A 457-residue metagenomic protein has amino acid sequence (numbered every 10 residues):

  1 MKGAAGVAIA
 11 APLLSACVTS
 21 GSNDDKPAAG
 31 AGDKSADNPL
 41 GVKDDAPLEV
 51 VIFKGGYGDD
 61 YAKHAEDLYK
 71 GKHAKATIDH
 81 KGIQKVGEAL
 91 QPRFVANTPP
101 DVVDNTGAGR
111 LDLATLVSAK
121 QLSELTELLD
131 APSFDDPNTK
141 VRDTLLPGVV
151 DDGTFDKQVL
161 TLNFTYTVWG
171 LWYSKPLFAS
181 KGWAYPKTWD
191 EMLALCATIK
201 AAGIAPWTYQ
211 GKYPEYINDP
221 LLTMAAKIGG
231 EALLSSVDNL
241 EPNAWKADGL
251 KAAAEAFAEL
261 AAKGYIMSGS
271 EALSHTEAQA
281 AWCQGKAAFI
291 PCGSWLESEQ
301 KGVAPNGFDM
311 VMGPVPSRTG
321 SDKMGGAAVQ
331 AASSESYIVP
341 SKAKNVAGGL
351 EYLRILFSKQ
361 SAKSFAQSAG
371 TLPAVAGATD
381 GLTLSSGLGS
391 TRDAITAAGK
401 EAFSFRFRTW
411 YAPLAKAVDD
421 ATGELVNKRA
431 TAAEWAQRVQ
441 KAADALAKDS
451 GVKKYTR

Functional and structural regions predicted by a protein language model:
K2-T115, D136-T139, T319, A445-R457: Conserved N-terminal structural module of periplasmic/extracytoplasmic solute-binding proteins
D67, G71, A96, K263 (+1 more regions): Extracytoplasmic/periplasmic substrate-recognition and gating elements
K81-L90, W189-A194, G269-C283: Short helix-initiation/N-cap motifs at beta->coil->alpha
E88-P99, T115, L177-S180, A197-A201 (+4 more regions): Short helices/loops that flank or line small-molecule/ion binding pockets
D112-V168, P220: Hinge/lid segment of periplasmic solute-binding proteins
D151-F164, W169, L193-N243, A258 (+1 more regions): Extracytoplasmic/periplasmic solute-binding protein
T154, S390-D444: C-terminal capping/gating helix-and-loop segments adjacent to ligand/active sites or protein-protein/ligand interfaces
N239-S270: Glycine-centered hinge/linker elements that transmit conformational signals in sensory and ligand-binding systems
